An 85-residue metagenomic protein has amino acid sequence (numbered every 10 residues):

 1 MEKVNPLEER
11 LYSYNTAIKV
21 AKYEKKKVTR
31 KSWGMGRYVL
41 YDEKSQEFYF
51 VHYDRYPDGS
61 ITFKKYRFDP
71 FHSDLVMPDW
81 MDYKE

Functional and structural regions predicted by a protein language model:
M1-K31: Propeptides and adjacent flexible N-terminal/non-core segments of secreted, proteolytically processed extracellular
V4, E8, S45-E47, H72: Generic N-terminal initiation segments characterized by hydrophobic and/or small/turn-forming residues
R10, V28-H52: Extracellular attachment/recognition segments
V20, K31, D42, H72-D74: A generic structural signal for short, solvent-exposed coil/turn residues that cap or connect secondary-structure
D54-E85: Short, compact, well-ordered microdomains
